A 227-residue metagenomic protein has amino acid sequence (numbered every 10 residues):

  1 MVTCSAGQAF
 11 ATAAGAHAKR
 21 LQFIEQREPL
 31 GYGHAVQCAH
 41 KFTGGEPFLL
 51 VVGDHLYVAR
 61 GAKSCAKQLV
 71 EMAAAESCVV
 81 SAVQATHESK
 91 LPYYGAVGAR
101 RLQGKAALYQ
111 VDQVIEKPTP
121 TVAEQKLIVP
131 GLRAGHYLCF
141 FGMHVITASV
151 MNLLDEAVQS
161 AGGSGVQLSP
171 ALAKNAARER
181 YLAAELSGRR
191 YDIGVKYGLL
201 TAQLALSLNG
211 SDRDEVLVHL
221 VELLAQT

Functional and structural regions predicted by a protein language model:
M1-L50, Y57-R60: Conserved N-terminal catalytic core of the sugar/cofactor nucleotidyltransferase
A9-A18, M72, Q103, K174-A176: Short, conserved catalytic or adaptor-binding loops enriched in Gly and charged residues
L21-F23, V79-S81, Y181-A183, R190: Conserved beta-strand scaffold positions in the cores of enzyme catalytic domains, especially in NTP/NDP-utilizing
E25, L50-G53, A82-A85, E185-L186: Short beta-strand segments
E28-Y32, E88-K90, P120-A123, R190-D192: A short acidic, often aromatic-flanked loop/helix-cap motif at beta-alpha or helix-coil junctions that lines enzyme
A39, D54, V97, T147 (+1 more regions): Residue-level signal for inorganic ion chemistry
G45, R101-G104, A123-T227: Conserved alpha/beta core of the MobA/IspD/sugar-nucleotide pyrophosphorylase nucleotidyltransferase superfamily
V58-H144, A148, N152: Conserved core of the sugar-phosphate nucleotidyltransferase
